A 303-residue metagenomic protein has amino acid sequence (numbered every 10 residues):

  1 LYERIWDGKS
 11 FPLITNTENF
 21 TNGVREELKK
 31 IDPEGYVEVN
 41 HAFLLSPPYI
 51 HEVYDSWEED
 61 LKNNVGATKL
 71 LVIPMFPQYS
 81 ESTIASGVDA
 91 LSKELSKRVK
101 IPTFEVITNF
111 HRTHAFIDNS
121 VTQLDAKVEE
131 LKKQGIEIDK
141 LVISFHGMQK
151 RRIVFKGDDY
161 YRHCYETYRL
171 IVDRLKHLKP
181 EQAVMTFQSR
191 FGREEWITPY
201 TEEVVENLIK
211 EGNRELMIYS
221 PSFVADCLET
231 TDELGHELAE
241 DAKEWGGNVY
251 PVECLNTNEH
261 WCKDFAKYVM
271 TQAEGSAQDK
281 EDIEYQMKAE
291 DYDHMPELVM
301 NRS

Functional and structural regions predicted by a protein language model:
L1-S303: Active-site-proximal alpha-helix that buttresses catalytic centers in soluble enzyme cores
